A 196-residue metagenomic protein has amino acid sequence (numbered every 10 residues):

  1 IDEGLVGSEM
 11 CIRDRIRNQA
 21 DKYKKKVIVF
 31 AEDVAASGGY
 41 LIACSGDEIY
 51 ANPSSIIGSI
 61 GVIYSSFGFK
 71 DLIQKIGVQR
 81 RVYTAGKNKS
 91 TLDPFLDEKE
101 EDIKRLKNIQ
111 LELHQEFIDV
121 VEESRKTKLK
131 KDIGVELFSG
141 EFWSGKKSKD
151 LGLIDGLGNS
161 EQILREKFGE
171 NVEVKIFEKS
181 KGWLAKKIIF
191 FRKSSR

Functional and structural regions predicted by a protein language model:
I1, S8-N52, I63-R196: N-terminal organellar transit peptides
I56: Short glycine/proline-centered loop/turn elements that form peptide/ligand docking sites
